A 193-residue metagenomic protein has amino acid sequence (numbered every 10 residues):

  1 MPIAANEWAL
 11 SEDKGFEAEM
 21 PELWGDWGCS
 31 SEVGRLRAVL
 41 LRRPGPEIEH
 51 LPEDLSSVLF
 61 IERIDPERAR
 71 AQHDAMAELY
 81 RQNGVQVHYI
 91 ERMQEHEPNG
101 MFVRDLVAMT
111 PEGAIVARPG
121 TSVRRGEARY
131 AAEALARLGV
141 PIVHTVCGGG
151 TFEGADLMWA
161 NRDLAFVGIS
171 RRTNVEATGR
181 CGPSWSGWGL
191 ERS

Functional and structural regions predicted by a protein language model:
M1-S193: The feature marks the mature, well-folded catalytic cores of soluble enzymes
